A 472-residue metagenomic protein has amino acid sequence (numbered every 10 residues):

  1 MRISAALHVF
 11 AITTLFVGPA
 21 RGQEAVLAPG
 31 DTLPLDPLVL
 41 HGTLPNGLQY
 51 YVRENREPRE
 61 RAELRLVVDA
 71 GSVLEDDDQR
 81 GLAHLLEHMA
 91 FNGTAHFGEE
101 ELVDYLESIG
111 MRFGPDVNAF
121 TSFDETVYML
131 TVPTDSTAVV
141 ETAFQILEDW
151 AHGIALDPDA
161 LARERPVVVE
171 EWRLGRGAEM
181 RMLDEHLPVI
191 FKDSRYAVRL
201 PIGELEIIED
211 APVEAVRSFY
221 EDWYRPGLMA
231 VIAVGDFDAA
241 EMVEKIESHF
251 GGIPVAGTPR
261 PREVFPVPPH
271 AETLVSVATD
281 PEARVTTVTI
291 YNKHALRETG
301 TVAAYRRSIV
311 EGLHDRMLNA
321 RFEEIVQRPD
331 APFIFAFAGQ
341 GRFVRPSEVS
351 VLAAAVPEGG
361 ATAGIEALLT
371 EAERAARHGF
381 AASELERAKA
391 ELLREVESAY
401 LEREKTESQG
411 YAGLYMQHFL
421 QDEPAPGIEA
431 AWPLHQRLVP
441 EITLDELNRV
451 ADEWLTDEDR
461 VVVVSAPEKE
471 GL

Functional and structural regions predicted by a protein language model:
A6-G18: Bacterial N-terminal signal peptides
Q23-T32, A230-G235, E386-L472: C-terminal regions of mature proteins
E24, N92-T94, P115, A119 (+12 more regions): Scaffold signal of the M16-like zinc-metallopeptidase fold and its non-catalytic homologs
E24-V26, D193, A230-V285, A375 (+1 more regions): An aromatic/glycine/proline-enriched structural segment found at the starts of mature extracellular/organellar domains
L27-V67: Mature N-terminal segment immediately following signal peptide/propeptide cleavage in secreted/periplasmic
R59, V68-R181, I207-L228, D238-E241 (+4 more regions): Active-site-adjacent, His/Asp/Glu-enriched structural segments that form or flank metal-binding and acid/base networks
E99, V103-E107, A155-R173, D238 (+4 more regions): Acidic/histidine-enriched alpha-helical segments
T258-F322, A353, K405, Q409-P424: His/Glu-based metal-binding/catalytic segments typifying zinc-dependent metallopeptidases
